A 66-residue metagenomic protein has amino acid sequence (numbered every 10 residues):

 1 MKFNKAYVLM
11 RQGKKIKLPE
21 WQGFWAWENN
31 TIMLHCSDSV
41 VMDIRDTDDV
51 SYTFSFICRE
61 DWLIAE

Functional and structural regions predicted by a protein language model:
M1-V8: Surface-exposed ligand/attachment interfaces on beta-rich extracellular proteins
W25-T53: Acidic, low-complexity, intrinsically disordered interaction modules
S55-A65: Short, structured beta-strand segments at or near domain termini in extracellular proteins/domains
